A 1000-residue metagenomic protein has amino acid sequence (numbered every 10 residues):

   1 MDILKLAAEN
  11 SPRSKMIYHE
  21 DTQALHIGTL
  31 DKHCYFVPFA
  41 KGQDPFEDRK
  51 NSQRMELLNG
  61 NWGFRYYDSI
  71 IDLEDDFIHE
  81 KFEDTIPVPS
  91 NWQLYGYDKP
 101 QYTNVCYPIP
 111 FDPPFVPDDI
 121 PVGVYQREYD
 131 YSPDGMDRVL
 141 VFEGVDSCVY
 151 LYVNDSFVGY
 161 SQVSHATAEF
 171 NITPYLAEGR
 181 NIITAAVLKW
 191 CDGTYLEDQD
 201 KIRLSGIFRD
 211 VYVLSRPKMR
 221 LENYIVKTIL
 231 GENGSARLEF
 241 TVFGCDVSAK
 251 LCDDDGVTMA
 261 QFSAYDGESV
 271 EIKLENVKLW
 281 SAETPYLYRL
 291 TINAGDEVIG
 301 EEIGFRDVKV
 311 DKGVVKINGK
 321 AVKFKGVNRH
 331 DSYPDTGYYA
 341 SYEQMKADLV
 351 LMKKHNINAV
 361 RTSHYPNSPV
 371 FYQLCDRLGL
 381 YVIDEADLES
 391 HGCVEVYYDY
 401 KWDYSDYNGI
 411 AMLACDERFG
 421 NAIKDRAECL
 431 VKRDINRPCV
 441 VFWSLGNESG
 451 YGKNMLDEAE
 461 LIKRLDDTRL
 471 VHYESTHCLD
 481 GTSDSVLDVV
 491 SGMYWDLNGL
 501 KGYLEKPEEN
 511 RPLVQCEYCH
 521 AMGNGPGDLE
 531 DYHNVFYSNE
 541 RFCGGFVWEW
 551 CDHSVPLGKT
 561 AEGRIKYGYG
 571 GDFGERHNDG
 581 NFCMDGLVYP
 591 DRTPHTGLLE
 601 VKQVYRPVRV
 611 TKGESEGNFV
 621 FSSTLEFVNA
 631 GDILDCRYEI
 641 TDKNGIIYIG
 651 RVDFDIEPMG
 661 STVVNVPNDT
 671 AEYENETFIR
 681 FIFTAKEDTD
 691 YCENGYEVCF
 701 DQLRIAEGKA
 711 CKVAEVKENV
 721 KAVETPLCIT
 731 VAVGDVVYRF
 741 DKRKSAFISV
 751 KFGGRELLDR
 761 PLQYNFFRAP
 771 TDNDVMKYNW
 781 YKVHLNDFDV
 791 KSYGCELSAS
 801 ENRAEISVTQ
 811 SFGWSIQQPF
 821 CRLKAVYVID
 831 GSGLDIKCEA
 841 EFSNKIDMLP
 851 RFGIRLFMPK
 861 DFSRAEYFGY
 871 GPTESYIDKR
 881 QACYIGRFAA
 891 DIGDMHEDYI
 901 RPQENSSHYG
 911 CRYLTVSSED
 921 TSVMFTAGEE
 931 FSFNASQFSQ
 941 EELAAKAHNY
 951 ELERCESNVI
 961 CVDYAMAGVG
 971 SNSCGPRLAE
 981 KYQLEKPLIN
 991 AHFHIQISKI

Functional and structural regions predicted by a protein language model:
D2-K50, V88, T103, S156 (+4 more regions): Extended substrate-binding grooves/exosites of carbohydrate-active enzymes
D2-V37, P45-R49, V158-G159, I182-S215 (+4 more regions): Glycine/proline-rich low-complexity spacer/linker segments in large multi-domain proteins
K5-S14, L30, D48-R49, G63-S69 (+7 more regions): Accessory beta-strand-rich segments of carbohydrate-active enzymes
I86, L94-D98, T103, G144 (+5 more regions): Beta-strand/loop-rich accessory regions of lumenal/periplasmic or secreted enzymes, predominantly carbohydrate-active
L94-Q101, C106-F115, I172, L176-D246 (+5 more regions): An acidic-aromatic loop/edge-strand motif
L151-V153, G234-F262, V270, N618-V652 (+2 more regions): Beta-strand-rich binding/interaction modules
A177-R180, T241, D246-K309, E672-Y673 (+1 more regions): Extended acidic/polar, glycine-enriched regions that form or flank non-catalytic beta-rich accessory modules
Q199-R220, E562-V620, T624-D632, E639-K643 (+6 more regions): Catalytic cores of secreted or luminal carbohydrate-active enzymes
